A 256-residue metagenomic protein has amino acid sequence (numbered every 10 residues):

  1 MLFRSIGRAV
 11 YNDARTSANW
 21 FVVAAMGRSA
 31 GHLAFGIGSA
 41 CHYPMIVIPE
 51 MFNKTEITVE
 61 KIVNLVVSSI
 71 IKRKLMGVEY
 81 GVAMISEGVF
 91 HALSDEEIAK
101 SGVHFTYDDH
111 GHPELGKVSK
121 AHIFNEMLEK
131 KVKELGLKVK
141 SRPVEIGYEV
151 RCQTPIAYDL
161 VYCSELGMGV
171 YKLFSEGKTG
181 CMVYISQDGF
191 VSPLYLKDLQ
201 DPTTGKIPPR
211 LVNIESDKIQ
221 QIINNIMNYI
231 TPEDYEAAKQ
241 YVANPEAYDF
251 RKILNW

Functional and structural regions predicted by a protein language model:
M1-V139: Accessory alpha-helical/coil subdomains and C-terminal extensions that flank or cap enzyme catalytic cores
E97-W256: C-terminal non-catalytic interaction/assembly regions of soluble proteins
